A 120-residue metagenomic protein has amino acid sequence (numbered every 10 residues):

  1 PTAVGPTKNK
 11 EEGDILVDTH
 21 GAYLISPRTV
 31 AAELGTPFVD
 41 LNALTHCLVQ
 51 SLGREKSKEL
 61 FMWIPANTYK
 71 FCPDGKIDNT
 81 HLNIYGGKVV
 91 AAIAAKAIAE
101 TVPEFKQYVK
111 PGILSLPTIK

Functional and structural regions predicted by a protein language model:
T2-K120: Catalytic His-Asp segment of secreted/periplasmic serine-dependent ester chemistry enzymes
